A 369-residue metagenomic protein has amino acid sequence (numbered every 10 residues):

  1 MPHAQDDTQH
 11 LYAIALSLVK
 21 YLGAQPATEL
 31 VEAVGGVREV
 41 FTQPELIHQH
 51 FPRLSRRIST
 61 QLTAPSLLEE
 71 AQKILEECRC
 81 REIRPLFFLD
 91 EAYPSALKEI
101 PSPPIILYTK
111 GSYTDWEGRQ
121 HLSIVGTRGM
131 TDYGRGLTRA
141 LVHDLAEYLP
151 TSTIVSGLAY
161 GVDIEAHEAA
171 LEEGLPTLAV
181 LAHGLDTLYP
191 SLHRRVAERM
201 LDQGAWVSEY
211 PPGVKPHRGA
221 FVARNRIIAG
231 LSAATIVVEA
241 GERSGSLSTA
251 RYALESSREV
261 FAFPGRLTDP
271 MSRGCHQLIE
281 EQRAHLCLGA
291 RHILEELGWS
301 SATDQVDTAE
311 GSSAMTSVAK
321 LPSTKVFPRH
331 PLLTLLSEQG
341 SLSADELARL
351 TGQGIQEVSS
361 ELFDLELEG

Functional and structural regions predicted by a protein language model:
M1-A92, L278, E368: Short, small/acidic-rich helices and loops at N termini and domain boundaries of DNA replication/processing enzymes
P2-D7, F87-G369: Glycine-biased, small-residue-rich flexible motifs in mid-sequence functional cores and linkers
